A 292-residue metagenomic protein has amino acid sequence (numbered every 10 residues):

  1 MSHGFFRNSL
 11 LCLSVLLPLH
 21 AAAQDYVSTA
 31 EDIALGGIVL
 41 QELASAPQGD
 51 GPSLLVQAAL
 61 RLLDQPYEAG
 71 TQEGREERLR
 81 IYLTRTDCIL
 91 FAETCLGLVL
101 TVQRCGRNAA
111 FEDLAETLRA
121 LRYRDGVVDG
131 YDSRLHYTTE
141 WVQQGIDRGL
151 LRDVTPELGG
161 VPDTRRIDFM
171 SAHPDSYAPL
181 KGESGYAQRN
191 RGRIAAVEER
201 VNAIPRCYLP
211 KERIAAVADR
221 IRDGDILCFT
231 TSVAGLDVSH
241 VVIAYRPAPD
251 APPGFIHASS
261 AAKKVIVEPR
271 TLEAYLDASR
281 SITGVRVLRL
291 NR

Functional and structural regions predicted by a protein language model:
M1-L10: Bacterial N-terminal signal peptides that target proteins for export
S9-P18: Bacterial N-terminal signal peptides
A23-R292: Cysteine-nucleophile amide-bond enzymes
